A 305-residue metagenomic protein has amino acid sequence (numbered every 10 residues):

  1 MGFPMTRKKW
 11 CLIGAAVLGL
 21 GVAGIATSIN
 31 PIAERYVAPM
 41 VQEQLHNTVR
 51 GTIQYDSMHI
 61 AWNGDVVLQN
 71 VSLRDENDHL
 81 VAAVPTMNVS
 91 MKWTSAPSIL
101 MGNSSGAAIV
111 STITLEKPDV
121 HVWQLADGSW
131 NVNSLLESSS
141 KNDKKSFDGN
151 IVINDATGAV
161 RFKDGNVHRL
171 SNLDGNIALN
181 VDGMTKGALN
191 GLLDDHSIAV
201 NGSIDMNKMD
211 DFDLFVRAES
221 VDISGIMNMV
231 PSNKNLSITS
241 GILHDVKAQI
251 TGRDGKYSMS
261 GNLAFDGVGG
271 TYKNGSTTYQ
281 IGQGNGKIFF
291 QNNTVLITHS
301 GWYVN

Functional and structural regions predicted by a protein language model:
G2-T48: N-terminal type II signal-anchor transmembrane helix that functions as the membrane-insertion/stop-transfer segment
N47-N70: Short extracytoplasmic
G51, N70-N176, N207, M229-L236 (+1 more regions): Secondary-structure transition motifs
S57, N70, M91-W93, K117 (+7 more regions): Residues on the solvent-exposed faces and adjacent turns of beta-rich solenoids used to engage binding targets
N70-R74, G187-D194, T298-Y303: Short beta-strand segments that buttress and anchor functional surface loops
K117, T157, L193-D195, M206 (+3 more regions): Transmembrane beta-strands of outer-membrane beta-barrel pores
V160-D182, N190, M209, K234-L243 (+2 more regions): Beta-propeller and related beta-repeat scaffolds in trafficking/envelope systems
